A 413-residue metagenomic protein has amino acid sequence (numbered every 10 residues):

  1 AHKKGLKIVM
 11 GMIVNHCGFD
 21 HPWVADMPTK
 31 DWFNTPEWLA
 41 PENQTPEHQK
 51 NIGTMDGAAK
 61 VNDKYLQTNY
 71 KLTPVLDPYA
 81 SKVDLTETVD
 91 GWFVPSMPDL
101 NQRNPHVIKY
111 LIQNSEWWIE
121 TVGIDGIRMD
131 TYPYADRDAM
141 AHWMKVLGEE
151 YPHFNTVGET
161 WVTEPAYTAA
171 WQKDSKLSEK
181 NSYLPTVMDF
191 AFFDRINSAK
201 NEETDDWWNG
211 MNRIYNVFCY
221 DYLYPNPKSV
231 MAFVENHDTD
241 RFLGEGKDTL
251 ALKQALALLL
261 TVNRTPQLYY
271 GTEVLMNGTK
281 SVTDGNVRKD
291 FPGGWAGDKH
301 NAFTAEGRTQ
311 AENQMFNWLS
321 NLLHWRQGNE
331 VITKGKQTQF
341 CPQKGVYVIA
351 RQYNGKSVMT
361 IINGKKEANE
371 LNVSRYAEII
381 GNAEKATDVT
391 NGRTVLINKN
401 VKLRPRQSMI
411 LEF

Functional and structural regions predicted by a protein language model:
H2, N15-H16, V24-A25, N114-E116 (+9 more regions): Active-site-proximal helices and loops of the catalytic beta/alpha 8
H2-E116, T121-V122, M140-E150, A166-Y167 (+2 more regions): Substrate-binding/active-site clefts of carbohydrate-active enzymes
D84-R103, T121-I124, F233-L243, G297-E306: Short glycine/proline-rich turn/loop motifs
L259, N263-N277: Substrate-binding cleft of secreted/luminal carbohydrate-active enzymes
G335-G355: Surface beta-strand/loop "capping" patches
I361-K365: Asparagine-centered strand-capping/turn motif at beta-strand->loop junctions
A386-K399: Solvent-exposed beta-strand/loop surfaces of large extracellular or lumenal domains
I397-F413: C-terminal beta-strand-rich structural cap/linker in extracellular carbohydrate-active enzymes
